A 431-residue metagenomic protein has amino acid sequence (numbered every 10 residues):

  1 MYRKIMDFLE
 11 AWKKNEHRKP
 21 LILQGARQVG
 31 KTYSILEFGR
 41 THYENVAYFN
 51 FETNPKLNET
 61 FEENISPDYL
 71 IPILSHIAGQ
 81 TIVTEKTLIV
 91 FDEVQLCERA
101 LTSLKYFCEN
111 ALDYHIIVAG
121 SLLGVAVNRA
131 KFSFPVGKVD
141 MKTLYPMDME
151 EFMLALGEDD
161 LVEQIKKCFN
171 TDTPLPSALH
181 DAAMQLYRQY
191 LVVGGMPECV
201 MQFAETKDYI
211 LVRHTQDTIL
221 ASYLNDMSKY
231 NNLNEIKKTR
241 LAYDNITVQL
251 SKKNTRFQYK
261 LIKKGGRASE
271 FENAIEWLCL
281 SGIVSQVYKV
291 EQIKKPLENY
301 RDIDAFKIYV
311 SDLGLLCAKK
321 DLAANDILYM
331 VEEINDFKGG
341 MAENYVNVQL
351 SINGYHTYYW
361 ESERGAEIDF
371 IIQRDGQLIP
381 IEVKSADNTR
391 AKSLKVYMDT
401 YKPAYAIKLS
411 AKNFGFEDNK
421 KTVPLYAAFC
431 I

Functional and structural regions predicted by a protein language model:
Y2-E16: Pre-Walker A adenine-sensing motif
K31: Conserved lysine of the Walker
S34, F38: Hydrophobic positions on the alpha1 helix immediately C-terminal to the Walker A/P-loop
T53-E85: Short glycine-rich substrate-engagement loop in P-loop NTPases that contacts/grips substrate
V90, H115-S121, T143: Structural recognition of the conserved hydrophobic beta-strand(s) that form the central parallel beta-sheet of P-loop
V127-S251: Interdomain motor-coupling "hinge/lid" segment immediately C-terminal to the ATP-binding subdomain of NTP-driven enzymes
M196, V200-I368, I372: Accessory nucleic acid-recognition modules appended to NTPase machines
V346, L350, I368-D387, A406: Conserved catalytic cores of phosphodiester-cleaving nucleases, focusing on short active-site segments
